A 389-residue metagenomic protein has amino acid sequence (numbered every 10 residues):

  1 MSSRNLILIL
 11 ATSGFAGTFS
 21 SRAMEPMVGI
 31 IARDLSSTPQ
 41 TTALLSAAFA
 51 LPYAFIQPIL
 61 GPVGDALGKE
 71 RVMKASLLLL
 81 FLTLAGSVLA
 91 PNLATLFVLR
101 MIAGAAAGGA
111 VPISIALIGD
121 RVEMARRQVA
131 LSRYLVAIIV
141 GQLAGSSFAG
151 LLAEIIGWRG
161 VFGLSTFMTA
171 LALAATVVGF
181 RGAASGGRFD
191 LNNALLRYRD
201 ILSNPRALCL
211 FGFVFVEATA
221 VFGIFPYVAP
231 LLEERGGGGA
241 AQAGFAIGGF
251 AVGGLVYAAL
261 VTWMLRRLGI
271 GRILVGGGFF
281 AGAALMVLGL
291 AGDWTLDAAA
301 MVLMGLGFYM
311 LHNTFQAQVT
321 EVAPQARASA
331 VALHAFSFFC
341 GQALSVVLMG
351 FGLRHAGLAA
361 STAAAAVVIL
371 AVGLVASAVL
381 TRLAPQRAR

Functional and structural regions predicted by a protein language model:
S36, G68, L89-T95, G237 (+1 more regions): Helix-breaking motifs and short loop linkers at transmembrane-helix boundaries and internal kinks in secondary membrane
F55-P91: Conserved MFS/SLC helix-loop-helix module at the cytosolic interface between two early adjacent transmembrane helices
I56-G68, V256-G269, L353-R354: Helix-to-loop junctions at the C-terminal end of transmembrane segments in multipass secondary transporters
T83, A94-A103, T295-L303: Paired small-residue
T95, M124, V129-F180: Helix-loop-helix hairpin linking two adjacent transmembrane segments in secondary transporters
L99-A137: Cytoplasmic helix-loop-helix junction between adjacent transmembrane helices in 12-TM secondary transporters
F180-L210: Juxtamembrane intracellular "pre-TM" segments in multi-pass secondary transporters
G271-F315: C-terminal transmembrane helical hairpin of 12-TM major facilitator-type secondary transporters
